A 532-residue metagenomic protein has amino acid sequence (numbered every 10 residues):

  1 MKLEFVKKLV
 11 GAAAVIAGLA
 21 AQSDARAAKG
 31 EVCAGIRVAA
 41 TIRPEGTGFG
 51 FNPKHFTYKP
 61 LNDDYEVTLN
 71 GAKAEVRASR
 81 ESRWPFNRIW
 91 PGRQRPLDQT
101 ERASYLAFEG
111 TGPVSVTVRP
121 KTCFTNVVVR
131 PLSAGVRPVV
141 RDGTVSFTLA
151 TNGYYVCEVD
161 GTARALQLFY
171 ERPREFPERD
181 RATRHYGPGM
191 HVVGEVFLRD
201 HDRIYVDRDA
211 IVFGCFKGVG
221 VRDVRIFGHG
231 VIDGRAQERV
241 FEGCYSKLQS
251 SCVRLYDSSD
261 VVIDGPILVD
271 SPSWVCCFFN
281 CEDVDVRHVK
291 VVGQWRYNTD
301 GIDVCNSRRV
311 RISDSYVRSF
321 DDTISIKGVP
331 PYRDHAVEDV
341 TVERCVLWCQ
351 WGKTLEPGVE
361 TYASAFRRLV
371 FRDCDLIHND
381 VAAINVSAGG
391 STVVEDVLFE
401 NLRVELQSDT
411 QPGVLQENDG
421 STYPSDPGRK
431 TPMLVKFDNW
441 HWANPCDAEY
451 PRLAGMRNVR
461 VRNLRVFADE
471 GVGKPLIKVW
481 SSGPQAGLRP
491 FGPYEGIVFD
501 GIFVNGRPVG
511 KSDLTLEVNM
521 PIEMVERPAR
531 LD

Functional and structural regions predicted by a protein language model:
M1-V10: Bacterial N-terminal signal peptides that target proteins for export
E4-F5, S23-R26: Short, low-complexity interaction segments enriched in Ser/Thr/Pro/Gly
L9-S23: Hydrophobic h-region of N-terminal signal peptides that target proteins for export in Gram-negative bacteria
A25-D532: Extracellular/periplasmic carbohydrate-active domains that bind, remodel, or depolymerize complex polysaccharides
